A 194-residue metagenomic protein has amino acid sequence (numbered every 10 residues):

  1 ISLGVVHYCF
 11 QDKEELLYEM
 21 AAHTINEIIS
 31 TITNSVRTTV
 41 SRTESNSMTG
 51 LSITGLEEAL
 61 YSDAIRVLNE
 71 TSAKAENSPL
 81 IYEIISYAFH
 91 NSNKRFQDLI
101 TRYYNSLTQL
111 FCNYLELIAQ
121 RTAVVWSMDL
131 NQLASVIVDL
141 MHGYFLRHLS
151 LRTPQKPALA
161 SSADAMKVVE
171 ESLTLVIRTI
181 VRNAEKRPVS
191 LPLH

Functional and structural regions predicted by a protein language model:
I1-H23: Helix-turn-helix
E19, I32-N77, L130-I137: Hydrophobic alpha-helical connector segments
M20-T24, I28, F111: Generic hydrophobic, amphipathic alpha-helix propensity
S30, N34, A73-Y82, S86 (+3 more regions): Amphipathic alpha-helical packing segments from all-alpha helical-bundle domains
V36-V40, S52, L115-R121, T153-Q155: Juxtamembrane/interface motifs at transmembrane-helix termini
T39, T43, I85-S92, H148-R152: Secondary-structure edge/capping motif, primarily at the C-terminal ends of alpha-helices and the immediately following
A64-V67, I81-I85, I137, M141-Y144: Short alpha-helical scaffolding segments that buttress acidic/His motifs in well-ordered protein cores
R95-T101, N105, I118-H194: Hydrophobic/aromatic-rich alpha-helical bundle segments in the mid-to-C-terminal region
